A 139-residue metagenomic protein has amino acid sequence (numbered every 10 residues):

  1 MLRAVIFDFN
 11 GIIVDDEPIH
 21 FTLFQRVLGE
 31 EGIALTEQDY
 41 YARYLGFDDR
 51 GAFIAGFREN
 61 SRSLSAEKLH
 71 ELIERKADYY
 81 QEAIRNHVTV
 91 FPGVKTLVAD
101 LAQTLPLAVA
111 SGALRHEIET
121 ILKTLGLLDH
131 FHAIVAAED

Functional and structural regions predicted by a protein language model:
L2-K95, A99, Q103: N-terminal helical cap/lid subdomain that shapes the substrate entry/recognition surface in HAD-like hydrolases
I6-D8, A108, V135: Conserved beta-strand segments that form the floor/walls of ligand-binding pockets within enzyme and binding domains
I19-T22, L122-L127: Short, glycine/charged-enriched secondary-structure capping and boundary segments
Y40-L45, L69-H70, L127-D139: A short, structured active-site edge motif that brings together acidic residues
F57, I84, I121-L122, V135: Short, flexible helix/strand-to-coil boundary loops that buttress conserved ligand/catalytic motifs in alpha/beta
V94-L122, A137: Substrate-recognition element of Asp-dependent hydrolases with the DxDx(T/V) motif
